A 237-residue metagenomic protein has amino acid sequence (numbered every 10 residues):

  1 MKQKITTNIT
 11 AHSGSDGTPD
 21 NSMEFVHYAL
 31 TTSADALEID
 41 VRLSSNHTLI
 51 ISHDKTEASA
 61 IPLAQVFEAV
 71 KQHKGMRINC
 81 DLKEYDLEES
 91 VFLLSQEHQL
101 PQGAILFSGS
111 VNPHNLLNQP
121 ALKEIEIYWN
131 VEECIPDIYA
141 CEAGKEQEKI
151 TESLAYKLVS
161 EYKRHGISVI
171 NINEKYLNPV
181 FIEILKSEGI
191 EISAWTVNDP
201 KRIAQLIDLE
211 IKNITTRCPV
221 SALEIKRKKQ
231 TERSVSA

Functional and structural regions predicted by a protein language model:
M1-A237: Phosphate-group recognition and catalysis centered on beta-loop-alpha active-site segments
